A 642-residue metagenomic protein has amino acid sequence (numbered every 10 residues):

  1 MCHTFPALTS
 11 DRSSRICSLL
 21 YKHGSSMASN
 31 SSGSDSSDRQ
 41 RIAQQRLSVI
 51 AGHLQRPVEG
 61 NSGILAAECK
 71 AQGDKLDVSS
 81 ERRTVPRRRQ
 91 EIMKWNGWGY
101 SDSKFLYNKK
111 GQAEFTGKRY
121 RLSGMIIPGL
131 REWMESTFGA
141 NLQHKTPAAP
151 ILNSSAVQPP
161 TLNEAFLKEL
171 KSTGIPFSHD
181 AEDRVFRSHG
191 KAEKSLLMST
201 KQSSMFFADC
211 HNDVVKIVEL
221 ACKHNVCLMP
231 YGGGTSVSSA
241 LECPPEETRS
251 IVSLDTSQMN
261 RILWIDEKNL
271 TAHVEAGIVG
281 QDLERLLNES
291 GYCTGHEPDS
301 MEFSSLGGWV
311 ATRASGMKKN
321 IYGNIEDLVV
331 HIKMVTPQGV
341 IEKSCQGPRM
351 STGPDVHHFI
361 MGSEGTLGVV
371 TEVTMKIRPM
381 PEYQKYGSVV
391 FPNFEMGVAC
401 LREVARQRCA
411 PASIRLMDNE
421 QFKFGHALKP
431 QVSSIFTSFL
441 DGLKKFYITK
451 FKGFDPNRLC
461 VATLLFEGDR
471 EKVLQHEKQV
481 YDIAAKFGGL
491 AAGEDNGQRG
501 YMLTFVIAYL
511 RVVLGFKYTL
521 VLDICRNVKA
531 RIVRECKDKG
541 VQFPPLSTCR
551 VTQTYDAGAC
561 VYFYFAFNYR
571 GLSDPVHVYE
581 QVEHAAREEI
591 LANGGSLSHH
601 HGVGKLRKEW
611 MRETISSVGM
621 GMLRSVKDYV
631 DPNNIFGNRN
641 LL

Functional and structural regions predicted by a protein language model:
C2-L642: Noncatalytic alpha-helical scaffold of FAD-dependent oxidoreductases
